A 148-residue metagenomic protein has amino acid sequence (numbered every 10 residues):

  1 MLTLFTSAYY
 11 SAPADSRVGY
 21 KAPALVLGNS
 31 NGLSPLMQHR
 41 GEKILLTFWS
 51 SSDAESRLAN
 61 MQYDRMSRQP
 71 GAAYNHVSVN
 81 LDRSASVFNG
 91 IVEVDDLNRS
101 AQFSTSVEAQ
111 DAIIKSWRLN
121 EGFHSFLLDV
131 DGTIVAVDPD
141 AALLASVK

Functional and structural regions predicted by a protein language model:
M1-P23, K148: N-terminal targeting signals for export/organelle localization
A24-I44, L58-M61: A short beta-strand-turn-helix
L45-L46, H76, S125: Hydrophobic beta-strand anchors of alpha/beta hydrolase catalytic cores
T47-D53: Aromatic-flanked redox-active Cys/Sec active sites in thiol-based oxidoreductases, especially the WC-centered
E55-D95, A109-I113: Structural microenvironment flanking redox-active thiols in thiol-disulfide oxidoreductases
V92-V130: Short, internal strand/loop/helix patches that form the active-site neighborhood or redox-interaction surface
E121-K148: Thiol-/selenol-based redox modules, centered on thioredoxin-like and closely related oxidoreductase domains
